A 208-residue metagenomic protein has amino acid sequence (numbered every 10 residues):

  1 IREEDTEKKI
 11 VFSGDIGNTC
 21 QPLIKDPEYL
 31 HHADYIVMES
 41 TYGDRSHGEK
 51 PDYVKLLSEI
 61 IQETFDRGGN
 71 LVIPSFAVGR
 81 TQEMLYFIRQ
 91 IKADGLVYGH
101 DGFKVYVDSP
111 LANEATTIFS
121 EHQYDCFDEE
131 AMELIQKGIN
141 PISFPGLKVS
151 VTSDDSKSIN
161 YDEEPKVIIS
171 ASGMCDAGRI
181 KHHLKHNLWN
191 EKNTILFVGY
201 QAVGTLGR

Functional and structural regions predicted by a protein language model:
I1-E83, R89-H100: His/Asp/Glu-rich metal-coordinating catalytic cores of metallo-dependent phosphodiesterases/hydrolases acting on
P22-V37, Y124-E130, Q201-R208: Short, compositionally biased "basic patch" segments
I60-L206: Hard-cation-handling environments
